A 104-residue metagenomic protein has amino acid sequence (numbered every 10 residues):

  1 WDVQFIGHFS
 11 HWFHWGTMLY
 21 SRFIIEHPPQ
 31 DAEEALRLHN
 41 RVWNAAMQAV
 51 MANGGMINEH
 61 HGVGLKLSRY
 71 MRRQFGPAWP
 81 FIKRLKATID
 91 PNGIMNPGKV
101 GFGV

Functional and structural regions predicted by a protein language model:
W1-V104: Conserved glycine-rich FAD pyrophosphate-binding loop
